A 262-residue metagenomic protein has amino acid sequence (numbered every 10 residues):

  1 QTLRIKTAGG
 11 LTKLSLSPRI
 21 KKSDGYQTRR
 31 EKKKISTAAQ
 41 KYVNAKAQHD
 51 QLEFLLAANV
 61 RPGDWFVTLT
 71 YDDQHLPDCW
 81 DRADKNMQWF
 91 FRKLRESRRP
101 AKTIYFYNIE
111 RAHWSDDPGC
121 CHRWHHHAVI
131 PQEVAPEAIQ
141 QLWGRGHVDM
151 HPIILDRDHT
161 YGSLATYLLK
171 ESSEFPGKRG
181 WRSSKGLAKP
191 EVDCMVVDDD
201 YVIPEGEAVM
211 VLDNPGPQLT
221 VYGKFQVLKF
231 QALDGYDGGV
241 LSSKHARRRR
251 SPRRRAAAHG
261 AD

Functional and structural regions predicted by a protein language model:
Q1-H122, Q132-D262: Right-hand nucleic-acid polymerase module
H125: Conserved, short, structured surface segments that act as functional micro-motifs
